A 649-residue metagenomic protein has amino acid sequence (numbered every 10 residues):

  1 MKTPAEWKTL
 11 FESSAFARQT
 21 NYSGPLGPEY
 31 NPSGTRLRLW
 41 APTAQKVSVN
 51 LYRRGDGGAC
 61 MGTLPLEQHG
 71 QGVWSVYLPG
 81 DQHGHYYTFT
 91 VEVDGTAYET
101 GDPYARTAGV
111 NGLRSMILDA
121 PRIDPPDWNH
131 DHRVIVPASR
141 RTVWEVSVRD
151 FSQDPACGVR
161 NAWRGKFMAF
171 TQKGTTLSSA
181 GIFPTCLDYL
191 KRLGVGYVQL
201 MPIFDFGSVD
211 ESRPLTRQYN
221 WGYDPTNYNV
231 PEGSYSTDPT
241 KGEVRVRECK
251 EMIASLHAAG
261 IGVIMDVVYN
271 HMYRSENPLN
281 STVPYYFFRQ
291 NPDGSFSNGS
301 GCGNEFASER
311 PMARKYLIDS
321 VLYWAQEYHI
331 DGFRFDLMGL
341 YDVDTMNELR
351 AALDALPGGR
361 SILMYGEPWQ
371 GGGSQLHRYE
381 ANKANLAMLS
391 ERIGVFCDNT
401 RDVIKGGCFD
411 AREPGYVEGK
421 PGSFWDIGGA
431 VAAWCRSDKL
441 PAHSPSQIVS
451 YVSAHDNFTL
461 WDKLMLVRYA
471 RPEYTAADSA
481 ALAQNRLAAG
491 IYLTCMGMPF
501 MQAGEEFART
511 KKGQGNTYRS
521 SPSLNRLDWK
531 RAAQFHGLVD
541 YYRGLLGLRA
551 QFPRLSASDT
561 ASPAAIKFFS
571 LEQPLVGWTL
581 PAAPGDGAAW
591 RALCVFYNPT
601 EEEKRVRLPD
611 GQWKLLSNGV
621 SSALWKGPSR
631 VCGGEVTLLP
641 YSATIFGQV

Functional and structural regions predicted by a protein language model:
M1-P32, Q68-Q172: The feature marks proteins involved in alpha-glucan
Q19-G24, N485, T494-Q514, R526-L593: Glycan-recognition and catalytic regions of carbohydrate-active enzymes
E29-Q45, A565-P609: Carbohydrate-binding surface patches
L39, F89, V146, L200 (+9 more regions): Conserved, mostly hydrophobic/aromatic
A41, G84-Y87, P628-V649: C-terminal beta-strand-rich structural cap/linker in extracellular carbohydrate-active enzymes
Y52, A477, A481, L527 (+5 more regions): C-terminal accessory region downstream of the catalytic core in glycan-modifying enzymes
L118, R350-A351, A355-L356, R360-F507 (+4 more regions): Conserved alpha/beta catalytic core and glycan-binding cleft of carbohydrate-active enzymes
R149-Y328, L337-P357, L363, S374-Q375: Substrate-binding/active-site clefts of carbohydrate-active enzymes
